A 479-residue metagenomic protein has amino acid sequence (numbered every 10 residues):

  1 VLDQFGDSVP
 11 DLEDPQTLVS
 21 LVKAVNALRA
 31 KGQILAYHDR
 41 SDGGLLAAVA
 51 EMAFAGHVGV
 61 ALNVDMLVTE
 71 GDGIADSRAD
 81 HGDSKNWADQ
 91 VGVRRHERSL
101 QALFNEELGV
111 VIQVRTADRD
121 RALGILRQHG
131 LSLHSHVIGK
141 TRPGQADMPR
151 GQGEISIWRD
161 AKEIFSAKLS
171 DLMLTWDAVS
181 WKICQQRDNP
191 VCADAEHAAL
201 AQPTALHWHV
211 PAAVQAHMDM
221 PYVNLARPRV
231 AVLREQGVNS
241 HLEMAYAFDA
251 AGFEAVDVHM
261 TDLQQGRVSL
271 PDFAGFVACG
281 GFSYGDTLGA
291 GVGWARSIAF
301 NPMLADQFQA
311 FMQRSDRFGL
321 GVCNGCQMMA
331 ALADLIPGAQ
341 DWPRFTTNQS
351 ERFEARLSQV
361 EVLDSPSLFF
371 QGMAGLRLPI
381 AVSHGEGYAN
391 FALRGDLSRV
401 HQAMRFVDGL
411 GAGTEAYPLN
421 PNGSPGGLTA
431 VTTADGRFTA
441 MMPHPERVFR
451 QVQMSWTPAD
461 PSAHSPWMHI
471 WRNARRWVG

Functional and structural regions predicted by a protein language model:
V1, L46, R121-L123, S240-E243 (+6 more regions): Short helix/loop capping segments that flank catalytic or ligand/cofactor-binding pockets
V1-E106, R115-R229, G237: Intein/HINT protein-splicing elements and their conserved insertion hotspots or analogous self-processing inserts
F5-D11, A247, A251-G252, L288-S297 (+2 more regions): Short, basic, glycine/proline-bearing loop/turn elements
K31-I34, G56-G59, S99, E106-G109 (+10 more regions): Short coil/turn connectors at secondary-structure junctions
N63, Q113, V277-C279, G321-C323 (+2 more regions): Short beta-strand segments
R159-V322, C326-D341, T346-E354, P425 (+1 more regions): N-terminal beta1-alpha1 cap of cysteine-dependent amidohydrolase-like domains
G266-V268, Q309-A310, W342-G479: Amide-donor transfer/coupling interface in amidating biosynthetic enzymes
